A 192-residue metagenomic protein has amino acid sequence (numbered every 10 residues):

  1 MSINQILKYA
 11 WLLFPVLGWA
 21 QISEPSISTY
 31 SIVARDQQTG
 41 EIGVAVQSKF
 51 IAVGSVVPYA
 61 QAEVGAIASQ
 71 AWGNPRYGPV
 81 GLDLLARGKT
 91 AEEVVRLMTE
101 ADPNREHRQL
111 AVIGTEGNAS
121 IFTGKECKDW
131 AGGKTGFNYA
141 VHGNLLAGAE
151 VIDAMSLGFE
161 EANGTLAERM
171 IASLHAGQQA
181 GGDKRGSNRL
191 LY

Functional and structural regions predicted by a protein language model:
M1-Q5: N-terminal secretory signal peptides that target proteins for export/translocation
K8-G18: Bacterial N-terminal signal peptides
Q21-R185: Alpha/propeptide regions of enzymes that mature by internal proteolysis
G186-Y192: Short, intrinsically disordered, charge-balanced linker/junction segments flanking boundaries in proteins
